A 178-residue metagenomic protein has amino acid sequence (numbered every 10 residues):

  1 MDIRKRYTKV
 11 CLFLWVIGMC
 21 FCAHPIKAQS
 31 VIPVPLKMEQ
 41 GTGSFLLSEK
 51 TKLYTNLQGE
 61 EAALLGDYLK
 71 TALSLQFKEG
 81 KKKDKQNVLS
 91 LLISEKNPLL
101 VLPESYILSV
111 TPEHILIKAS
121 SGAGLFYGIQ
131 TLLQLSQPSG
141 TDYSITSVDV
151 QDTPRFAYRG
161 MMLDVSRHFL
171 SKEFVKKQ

Functional and structural regions predicted by a protein language model:
M1-S30: Bacterial Sec-dependent N-terminal signal peptides
V10, L125-G128, S171: Short helix/loop capping segments that flank catalytic or ligand/cofactor-binding pockets
V10-L12, F45, M161: Intrinsic-disorder/low-complexity peptide segments enriched for small residues
L12, Q130-L133, K176: A broadly conserved amphipathic alpha-helix scaffold signal in soluble, globular proteins
F21, I117, L170-S171: A generic structural signal for short coil/turn motifs at secondary-structure boundaries
A28-Y158: Contiguous, structured surface segment used for ligand recognition
L108, K177-Q178: Short intrinsically disordered coil segments
S147-K177: An acidic-aromatic substrate-binding cleft motif
